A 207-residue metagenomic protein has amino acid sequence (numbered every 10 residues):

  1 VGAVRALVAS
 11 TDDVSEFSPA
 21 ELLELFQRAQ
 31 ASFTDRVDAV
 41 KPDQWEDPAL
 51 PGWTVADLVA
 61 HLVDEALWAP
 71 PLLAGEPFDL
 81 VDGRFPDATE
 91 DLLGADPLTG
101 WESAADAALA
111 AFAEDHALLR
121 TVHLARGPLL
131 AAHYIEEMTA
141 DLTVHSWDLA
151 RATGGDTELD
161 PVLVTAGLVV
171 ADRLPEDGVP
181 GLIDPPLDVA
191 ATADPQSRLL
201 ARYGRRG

Functional and structural regions predicted by a protein language model:
G2-S32, A39-P51, L67, P71-A88 (+2 more regions): Structured surface interface patches that mediate subunit assembly and partner/cofactor docking
H61: A short His-aromatic
